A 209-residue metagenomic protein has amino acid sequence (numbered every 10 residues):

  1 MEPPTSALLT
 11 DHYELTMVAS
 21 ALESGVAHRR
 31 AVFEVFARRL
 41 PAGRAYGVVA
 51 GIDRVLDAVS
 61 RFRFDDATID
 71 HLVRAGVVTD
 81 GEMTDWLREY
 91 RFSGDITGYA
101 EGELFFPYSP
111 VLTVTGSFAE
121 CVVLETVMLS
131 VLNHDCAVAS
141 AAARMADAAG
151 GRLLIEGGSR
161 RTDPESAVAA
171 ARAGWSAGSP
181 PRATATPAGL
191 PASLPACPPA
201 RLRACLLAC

Functional and structural regions predicted by a protein language model:
M1-R30, R39-P41, V78, T84-S93 (+3 more regions): Buried, small/hydrophobic-residue-enriched core segments of structured protein domains
A31-R88: N-terminal, Lys/Arg-enriched amphipathic/low-complexity engagement segments that precede the first folded domain
